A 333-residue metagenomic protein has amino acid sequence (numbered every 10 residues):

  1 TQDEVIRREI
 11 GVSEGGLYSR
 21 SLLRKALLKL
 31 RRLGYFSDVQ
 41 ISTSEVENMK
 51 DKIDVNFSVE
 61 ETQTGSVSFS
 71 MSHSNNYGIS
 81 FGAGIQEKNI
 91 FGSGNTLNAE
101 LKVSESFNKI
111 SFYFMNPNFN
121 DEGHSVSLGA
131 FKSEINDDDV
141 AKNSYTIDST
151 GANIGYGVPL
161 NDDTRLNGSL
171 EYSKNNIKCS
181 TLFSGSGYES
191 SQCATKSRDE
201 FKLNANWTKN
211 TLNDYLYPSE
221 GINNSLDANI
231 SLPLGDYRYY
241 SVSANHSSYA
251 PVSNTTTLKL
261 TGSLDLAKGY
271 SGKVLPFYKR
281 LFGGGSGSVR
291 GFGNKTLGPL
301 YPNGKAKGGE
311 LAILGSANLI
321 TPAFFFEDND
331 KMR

Functional and structural regions predicted by a protein language model:
T1-S13: N-terminal periplasmic "start-of-domain" segments of outer-membrane beta-barrel proteins
Q2, G16-S225, A250, L258-L260 (+2 more regions): Gram-negative/organellar outer-membrane beta-barrel architecture
E9, A26-K29, L33, N206 (+6 more regions): Generic, well-ordered alpha-helical scaffold segments in large soluble proteins
V12-G16, P233-G235: Short strand->helix junction
L33, S37, N224-S231, D236-S263 (+1 more regions): Acidic, glycine-rich loop-and-beta core segments that form the ion-binding/anion-interacting portion of active sites
D51, Y217-G221, D236-Y240, T256 (+1 more regions): Short glycine/proline-enriched turns and hinge-like loops at secondary-structure junctions
I53, T255-R333: Extracytoplasmic gating/loop element in the C-terminal half of outer-membrane beta-barrel translocons and assembly
I147-S149, R238-S243, G315: Amphipathic hydrophobic-ligand
